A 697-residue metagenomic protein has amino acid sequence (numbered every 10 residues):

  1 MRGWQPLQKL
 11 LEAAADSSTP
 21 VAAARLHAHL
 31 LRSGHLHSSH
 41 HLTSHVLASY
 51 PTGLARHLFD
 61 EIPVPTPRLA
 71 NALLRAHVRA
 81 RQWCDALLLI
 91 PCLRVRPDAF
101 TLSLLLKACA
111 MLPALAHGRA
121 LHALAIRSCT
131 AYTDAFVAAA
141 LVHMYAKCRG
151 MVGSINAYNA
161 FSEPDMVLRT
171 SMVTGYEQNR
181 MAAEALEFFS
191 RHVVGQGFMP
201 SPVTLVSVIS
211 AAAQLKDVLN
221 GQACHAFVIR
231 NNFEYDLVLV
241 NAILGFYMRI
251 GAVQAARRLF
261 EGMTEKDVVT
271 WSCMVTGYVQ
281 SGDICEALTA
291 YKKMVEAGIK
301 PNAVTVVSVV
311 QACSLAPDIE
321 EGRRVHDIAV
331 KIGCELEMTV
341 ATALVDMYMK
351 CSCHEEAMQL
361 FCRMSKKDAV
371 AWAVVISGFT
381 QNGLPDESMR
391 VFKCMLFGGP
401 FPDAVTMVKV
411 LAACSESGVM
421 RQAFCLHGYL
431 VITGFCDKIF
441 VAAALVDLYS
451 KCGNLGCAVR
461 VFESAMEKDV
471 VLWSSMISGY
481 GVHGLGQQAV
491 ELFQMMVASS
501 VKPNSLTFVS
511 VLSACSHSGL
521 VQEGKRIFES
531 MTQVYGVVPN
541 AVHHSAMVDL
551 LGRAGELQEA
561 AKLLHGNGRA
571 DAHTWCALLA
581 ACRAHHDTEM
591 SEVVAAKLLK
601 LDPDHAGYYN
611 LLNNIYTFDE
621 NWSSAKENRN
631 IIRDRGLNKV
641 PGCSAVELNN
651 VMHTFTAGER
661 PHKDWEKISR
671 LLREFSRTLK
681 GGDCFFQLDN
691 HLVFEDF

Functional and structural regions predicted by a protein language model:
M1-D165, S171-D267, C273-F697: Terminal (and in a subset, N-terminal) low-complexity or junction segments at the ends of helical repeat RNA-binding
